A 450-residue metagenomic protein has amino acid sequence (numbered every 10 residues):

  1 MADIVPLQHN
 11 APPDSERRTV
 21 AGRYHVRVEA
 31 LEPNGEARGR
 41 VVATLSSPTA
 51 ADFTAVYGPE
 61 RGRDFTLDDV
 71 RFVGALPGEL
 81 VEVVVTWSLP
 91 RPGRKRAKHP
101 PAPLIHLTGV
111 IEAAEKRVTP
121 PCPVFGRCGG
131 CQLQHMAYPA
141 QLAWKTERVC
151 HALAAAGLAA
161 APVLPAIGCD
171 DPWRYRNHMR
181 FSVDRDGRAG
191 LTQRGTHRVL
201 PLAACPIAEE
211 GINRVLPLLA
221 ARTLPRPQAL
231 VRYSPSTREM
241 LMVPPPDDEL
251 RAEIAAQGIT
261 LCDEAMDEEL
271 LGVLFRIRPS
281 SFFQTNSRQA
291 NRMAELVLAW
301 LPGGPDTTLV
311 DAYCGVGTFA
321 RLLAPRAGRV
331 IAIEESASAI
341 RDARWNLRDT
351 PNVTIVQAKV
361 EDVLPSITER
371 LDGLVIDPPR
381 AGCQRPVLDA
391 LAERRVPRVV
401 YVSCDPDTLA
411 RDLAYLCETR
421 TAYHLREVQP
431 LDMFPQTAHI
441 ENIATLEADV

Functional and structural regions predicted by a protein language model:
A2-I376, A381-D389: Accessory RNA-recognition modules of RNA-modification enzymes
A204, P430, A448: Active-site donor-binding loop signature of nucleotide-sugar glycosyltransferases
I331, R394-R395, L446-E447: Glycine/serine-rich loop-strand microenvironments at binding/catalytic pocket rims
I355-I440: S-adenosylmethionine
T437-V450: Core SAM-dependent methyltransferase catalytic element
